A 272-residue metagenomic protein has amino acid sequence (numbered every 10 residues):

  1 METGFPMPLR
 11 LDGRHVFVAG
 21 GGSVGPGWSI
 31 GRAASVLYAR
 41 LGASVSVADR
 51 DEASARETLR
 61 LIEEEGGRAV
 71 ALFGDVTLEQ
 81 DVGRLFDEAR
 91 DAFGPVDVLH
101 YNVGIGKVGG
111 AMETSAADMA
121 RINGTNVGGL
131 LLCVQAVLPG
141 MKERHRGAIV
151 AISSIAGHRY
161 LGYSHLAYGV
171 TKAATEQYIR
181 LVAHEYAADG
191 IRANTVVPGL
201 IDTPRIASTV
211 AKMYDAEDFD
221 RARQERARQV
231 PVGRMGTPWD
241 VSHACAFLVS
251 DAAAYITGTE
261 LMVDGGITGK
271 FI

Functional and structural regions predicted by a protein language model:
E2-P8, G25, R159, C245-A246 (+1 more regions): Short C-terminal tail/terminal secondary-structure segment of NAD(P)H-dependent dehydrogenase/reductase domains
G4-M7, A188, L200-Q229, K270-I272: A glycine/serine/threonine-rich, flexible loop-to-helix segment that serves as the NAD(P) cofactor-binding "lid"
L9-S46: Canonical Rossmann dinucleotide-binding motif of NAD(H)/NADP(H)-dependent dehydrogenases/reductases, specifically
G83, G106-A120, Y163-A167, A207: Conserved mid-core segment of classical short-chain dehydrogenase/reductases
I105, M112-L132, R146, V150 (+2 more regions): Catalytic Tyr-X3-Lys loop
V134, T171, I179: Active-site helix of classical SDR
P139, H184-A188, A254: Alpha-helical segment proximal to the catalytic Tyr-Lys
S154: Residue(s) in the substrate-gating loop at a strand-loop-helix junction that position the organic substrate next
